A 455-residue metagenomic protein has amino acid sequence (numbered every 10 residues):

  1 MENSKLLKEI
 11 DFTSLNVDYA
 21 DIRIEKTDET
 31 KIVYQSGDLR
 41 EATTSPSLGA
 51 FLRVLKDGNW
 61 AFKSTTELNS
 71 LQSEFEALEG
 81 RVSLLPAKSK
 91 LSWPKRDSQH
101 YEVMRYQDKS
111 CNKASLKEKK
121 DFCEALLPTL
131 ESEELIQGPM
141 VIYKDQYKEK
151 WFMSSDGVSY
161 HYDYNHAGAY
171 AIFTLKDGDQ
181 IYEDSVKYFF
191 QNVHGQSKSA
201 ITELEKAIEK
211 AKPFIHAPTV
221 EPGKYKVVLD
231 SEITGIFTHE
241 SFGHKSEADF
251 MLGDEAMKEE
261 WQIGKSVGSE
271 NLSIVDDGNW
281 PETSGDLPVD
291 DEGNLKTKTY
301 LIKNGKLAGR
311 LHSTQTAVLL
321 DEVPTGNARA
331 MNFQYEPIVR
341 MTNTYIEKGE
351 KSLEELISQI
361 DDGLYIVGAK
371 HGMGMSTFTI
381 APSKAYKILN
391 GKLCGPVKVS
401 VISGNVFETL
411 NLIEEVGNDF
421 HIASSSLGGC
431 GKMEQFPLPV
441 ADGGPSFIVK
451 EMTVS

Functional and structural regions predicted by a protein language model:
M1-S455: N-terminal small-residue-enriched
